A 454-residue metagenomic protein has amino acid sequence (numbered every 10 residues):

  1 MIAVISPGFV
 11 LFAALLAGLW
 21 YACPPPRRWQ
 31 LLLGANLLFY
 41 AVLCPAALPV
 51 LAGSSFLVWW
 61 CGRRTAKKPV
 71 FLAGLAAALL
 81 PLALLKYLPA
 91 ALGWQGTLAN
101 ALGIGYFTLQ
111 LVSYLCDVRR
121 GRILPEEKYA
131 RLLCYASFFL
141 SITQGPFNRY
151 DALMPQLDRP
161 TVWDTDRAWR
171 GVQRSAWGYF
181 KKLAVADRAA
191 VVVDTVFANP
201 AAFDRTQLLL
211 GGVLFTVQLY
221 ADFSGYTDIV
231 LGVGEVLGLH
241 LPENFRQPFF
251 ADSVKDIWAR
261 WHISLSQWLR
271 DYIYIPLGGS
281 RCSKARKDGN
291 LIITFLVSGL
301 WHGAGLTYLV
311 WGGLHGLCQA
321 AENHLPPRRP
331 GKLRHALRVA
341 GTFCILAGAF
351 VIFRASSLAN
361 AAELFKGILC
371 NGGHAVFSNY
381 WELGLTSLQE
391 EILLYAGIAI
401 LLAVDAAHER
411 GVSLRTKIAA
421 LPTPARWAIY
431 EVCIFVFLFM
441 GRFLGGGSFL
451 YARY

Functional and structural regions predicted by a protein language model:
M1-R453: Membrane-embedded transmembrane alpha-helical bundles that form the catalytic cores of multi-pass lipid-modifying
